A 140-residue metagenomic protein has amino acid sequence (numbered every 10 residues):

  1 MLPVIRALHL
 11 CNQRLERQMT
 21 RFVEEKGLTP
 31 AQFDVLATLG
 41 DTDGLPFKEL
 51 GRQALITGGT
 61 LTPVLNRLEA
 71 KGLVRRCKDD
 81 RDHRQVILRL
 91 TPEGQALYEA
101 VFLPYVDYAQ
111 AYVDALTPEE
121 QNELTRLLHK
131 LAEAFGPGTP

Functional and structural regions predicted by a protein language model:
M1-K26, L73: N-terminal leader segment of winged-helix/HTH proteins
L2-R6, K26-A37, G59-T62: Short alpha-helical elements of helix-turn-helix
H9-N12, A37-D41, F102, H129: Short, locally clustered residues in the helix-turn-helix/winged-helix DNA-binding domain
E16, N66-R126: Charged, amphipathic alpha-helical coiled-coil/dimerization segments
T38, Q53, K71: Residues within the alpha-helical elements of helix-turn-helix
T42-P46: Short capping segments at the starts of secondary-structure elements
F47-K48, G59, N66, V86: Residues within helix-turn-helix
